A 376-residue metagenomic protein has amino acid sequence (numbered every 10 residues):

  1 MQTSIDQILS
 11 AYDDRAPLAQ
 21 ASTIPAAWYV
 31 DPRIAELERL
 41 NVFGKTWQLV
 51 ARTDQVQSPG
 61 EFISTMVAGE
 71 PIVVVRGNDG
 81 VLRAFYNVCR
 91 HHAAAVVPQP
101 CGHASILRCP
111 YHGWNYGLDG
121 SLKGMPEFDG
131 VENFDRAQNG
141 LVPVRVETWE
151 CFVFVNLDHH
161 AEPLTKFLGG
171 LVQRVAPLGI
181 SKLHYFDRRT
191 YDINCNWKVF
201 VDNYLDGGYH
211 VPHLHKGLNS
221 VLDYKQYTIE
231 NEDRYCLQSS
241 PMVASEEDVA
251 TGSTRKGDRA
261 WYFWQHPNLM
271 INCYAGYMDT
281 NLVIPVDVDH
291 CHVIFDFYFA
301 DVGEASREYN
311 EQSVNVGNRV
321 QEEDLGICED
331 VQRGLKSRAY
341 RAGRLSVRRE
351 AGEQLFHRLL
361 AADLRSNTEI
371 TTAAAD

Functional and structural regions predicted by a protein language model:
M1-R15, N315: General detector of N-terminal leader/presequence modules that precede the first folded domain
L9-A26, S181: Short, contiguous pre-domain boundary segments
I24-V67, I72: Non-catalytic accessory segments flanking enzyme active sites
F43-W47, A94, Y209: Generic structural signal for secondary-structure transition and capping sites
G44-Q57, M125-D129, Y262-P267: Short Pro/Gly-enriched beta-strand edge/turn motifs at strand-loop
Q55-H159, T165-G170: Rieske [2Fe-2S] iron-sulfur-binding domain
V75, V81, N87, E147 (+1 more regions): C-terminal catalytic domain of Rieske-type non-heme iron oxygenases
